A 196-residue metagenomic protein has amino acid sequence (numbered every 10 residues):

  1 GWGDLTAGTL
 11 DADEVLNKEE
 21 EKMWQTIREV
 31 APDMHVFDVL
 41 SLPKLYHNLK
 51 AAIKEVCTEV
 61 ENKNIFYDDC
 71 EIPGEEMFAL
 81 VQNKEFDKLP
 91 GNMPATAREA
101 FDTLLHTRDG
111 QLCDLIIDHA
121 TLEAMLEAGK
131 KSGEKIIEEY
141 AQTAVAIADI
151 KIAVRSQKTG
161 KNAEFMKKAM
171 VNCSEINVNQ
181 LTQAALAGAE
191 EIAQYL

Functional and structural regions predicted by a protein language model:
G1-L196: Extended alpha-helical surfaces
